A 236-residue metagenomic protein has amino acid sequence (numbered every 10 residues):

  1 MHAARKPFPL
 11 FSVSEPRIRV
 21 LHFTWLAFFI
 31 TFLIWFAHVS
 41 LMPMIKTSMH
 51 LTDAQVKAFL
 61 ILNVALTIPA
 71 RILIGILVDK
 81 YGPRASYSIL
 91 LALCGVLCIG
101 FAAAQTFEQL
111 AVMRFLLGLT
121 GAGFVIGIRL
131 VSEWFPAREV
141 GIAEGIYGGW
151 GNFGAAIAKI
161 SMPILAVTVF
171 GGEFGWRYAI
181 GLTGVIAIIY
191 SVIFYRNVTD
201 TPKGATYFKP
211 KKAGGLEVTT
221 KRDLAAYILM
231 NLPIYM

Functional and structural regions predicted by a protein language model:
H2, Y195-R222: Flexible cytoplasmic inter-helical loops of multi-pass small-molecule transporters
R19-D53: Extracytoplasmic
F36, N63-I72, A122, A156: Residue-level signature of mid-helix packing/kink "hotspots" within the transmembrane helices of 12-pass Major
P69-F107: Conserved MFS/SLC helix-loop-helix module at the cytosolic interface between two early adjacent transmembrane helices
L97-F101, L117, F194: MFS-fold secondary transporters
T106-R114, Y227: Short hydrophobic/alpha-helical segments at membrane-entry points of transmembrane helices in Major Facilitator
M113-G151: Cytoplasmic helix-loop-helix junction between adjacent transmembrane helices in 12-TM secondary transporters
Y147-D200: Helix-loop-helix hairpin linking two adjacent transmembrane segments in secondary transporters
